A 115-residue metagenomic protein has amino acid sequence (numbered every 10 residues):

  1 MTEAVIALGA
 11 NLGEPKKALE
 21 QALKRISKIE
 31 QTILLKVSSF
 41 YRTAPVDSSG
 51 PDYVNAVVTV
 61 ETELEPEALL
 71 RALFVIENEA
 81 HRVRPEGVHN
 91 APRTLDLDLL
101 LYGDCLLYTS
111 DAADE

Functional and structural regions predicted by a protein language model:
T2-L8, L12-A91, G103-D104: Nucleotide and nucleotide-moiety/phosphate-recognizing core
E63, D114-E115: Residue-level marker of positions within ordered structural domains that often coincide with functionally constrained
L95: Ribosome-associated translation termination/rescue signal centered on the conserved GGQ peptidyl-tRNA hydrolysis loop
Y108-A113: Conserved small/polar residues in nucleotide/adenosyl-binding loops
